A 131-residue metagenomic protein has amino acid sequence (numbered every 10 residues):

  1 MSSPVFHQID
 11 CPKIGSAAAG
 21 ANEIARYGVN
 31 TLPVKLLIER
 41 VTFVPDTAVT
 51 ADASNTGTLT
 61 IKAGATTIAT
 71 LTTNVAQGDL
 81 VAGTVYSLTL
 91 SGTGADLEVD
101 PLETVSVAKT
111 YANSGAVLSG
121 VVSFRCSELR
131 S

Functional and structural regions predicted by a protein language model:
M1-S131: Surface-exposed, low-hydrophobicity beta-strand/loop segments enriched in small/polar/acidic residues
